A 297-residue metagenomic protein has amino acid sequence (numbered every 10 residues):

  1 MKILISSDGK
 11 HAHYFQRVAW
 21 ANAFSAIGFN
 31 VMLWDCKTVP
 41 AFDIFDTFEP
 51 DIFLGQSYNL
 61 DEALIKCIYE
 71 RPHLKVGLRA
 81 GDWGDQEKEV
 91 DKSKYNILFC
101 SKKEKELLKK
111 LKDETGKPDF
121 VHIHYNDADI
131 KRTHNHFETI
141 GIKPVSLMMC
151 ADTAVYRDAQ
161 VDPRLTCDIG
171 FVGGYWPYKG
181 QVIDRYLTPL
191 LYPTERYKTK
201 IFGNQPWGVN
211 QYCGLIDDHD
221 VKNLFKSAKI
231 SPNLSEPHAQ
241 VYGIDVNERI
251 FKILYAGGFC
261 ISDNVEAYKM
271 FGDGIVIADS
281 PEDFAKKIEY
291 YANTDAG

Functional and structural regions predicted by a protein language model:
K2-F48, Q56-K66, A80-E89, S93 (+1 more regions): Nucleotide-sugar donor-binding catalytic core of glycosyltransferases
D51, D119, Y291-G297: Short, intrinsically disordered, charge-balanced linker/junction segments flanking boundaries in proteins
C67-R71: Hydrophobic positions in alpha-helices of CheY-like receiver
P72-G77: Short beta-strand/loop segments at the ligand-binding rim of alpha/beta enzyme cores
D279-A296: C-terminal "capping" alpha-helix adjacent to the active site of nucleotide-linked donor transferases in cell-envelope
